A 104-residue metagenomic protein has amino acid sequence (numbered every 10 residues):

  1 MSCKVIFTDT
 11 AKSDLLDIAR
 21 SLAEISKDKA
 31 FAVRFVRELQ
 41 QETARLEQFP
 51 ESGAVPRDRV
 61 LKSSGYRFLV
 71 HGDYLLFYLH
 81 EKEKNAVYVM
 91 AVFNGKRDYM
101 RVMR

Functional and structural regions predicted by a protein language model:
M1, G65, G72: Exposed loop/turn and edge beta-strand positions of beta-sandwich/beta-sheet ligand-binding modules
M1-E38: Arg/Lys-rich, positively charged N-terminal/basic patches that mediate binding to nucleic acids
S2, Q40, K84-A86: A structure-centric signal for secondary-structure junctions around beta-strands
D14, S21, E38, E42-R45 (+2 more regions): Residue-level recognition of specific faces of alpha-helices
S21-V33, V55-S64, L79-A86: Short, charged helix-to-loop "capping" segments that act as catalytic/coupling loops
A23-S26, E47, E51-A54, R97: Secondary-structure transition/hinge residues
S26, H71-L75, L79-R104: Enriched for short, Lys/Arg-rich terminal
A44-L69: A short, surface-exposed loop/turn module that caps and links secondary-structure elements
